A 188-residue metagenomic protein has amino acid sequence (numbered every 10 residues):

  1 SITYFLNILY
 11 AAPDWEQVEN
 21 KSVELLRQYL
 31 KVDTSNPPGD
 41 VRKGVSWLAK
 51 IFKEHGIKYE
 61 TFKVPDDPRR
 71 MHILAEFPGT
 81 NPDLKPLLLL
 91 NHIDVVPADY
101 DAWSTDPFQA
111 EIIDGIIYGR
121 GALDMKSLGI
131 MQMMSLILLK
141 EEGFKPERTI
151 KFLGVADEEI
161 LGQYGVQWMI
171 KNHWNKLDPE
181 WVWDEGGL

Functional and structural regions predicted by a protein language model:
S1-N7: Bacterial N-terminal signal peptides
F5, E16, L48, S104 (+3 more regions): Short linear interaction motif-like sites in intrinsically disordered regions of transcription factors
N7-Y10, D178: Compositionally biased amphipathic helical and low-complexity segments enriched in hydrophobic
A12-R120, G129, L139-R148: Acidic/His- and Gly-rich active-site-bordering loop/insert found across diverse amide/peptide-bond hydrolases
I117, L123-L188: Acidic/histidine-rich catalytic neighborhood of metal-dependent amide-processing enzymes
